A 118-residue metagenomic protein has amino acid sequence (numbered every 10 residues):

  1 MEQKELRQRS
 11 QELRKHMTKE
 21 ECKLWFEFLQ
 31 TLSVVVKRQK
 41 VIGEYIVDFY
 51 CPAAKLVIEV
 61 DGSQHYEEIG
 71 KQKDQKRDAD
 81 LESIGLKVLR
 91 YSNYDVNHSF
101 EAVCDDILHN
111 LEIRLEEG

Functional and structural regions predicted by a protein language model:
M1-G118: Nucleic-acid endo/exonuclease domains
